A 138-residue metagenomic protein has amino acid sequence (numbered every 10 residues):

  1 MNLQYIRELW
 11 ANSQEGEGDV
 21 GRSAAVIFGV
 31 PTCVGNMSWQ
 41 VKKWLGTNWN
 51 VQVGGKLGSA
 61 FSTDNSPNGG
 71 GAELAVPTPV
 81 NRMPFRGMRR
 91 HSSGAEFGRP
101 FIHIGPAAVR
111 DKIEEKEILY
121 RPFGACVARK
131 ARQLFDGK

Functional and structural regions predicted by a protein language model:
M1-V53, G98-I102, A108-K138: N-terminal beta1-alpha1-beta2 submodule of the flavodoxin-like/Rossmannoid cofactor-binding fold
L57-F101, E114-I118: Short, glycine-/small-residue-rich phosphate/pyrophosphate-handling segment
